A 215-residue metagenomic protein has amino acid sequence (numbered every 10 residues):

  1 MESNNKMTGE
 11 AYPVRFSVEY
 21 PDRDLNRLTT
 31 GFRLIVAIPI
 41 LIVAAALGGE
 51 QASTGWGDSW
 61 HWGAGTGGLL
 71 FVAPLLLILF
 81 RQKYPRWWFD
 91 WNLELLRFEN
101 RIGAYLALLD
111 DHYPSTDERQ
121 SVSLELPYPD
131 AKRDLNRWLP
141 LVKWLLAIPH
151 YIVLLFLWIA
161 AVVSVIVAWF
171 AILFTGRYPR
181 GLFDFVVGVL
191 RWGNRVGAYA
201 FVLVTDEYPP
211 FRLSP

Functional and structural regions predicted by a protein language model:
M1-P215: Membrane-proximal intrinsically disordered regions of secretory-pathway and membrane-system proteins
